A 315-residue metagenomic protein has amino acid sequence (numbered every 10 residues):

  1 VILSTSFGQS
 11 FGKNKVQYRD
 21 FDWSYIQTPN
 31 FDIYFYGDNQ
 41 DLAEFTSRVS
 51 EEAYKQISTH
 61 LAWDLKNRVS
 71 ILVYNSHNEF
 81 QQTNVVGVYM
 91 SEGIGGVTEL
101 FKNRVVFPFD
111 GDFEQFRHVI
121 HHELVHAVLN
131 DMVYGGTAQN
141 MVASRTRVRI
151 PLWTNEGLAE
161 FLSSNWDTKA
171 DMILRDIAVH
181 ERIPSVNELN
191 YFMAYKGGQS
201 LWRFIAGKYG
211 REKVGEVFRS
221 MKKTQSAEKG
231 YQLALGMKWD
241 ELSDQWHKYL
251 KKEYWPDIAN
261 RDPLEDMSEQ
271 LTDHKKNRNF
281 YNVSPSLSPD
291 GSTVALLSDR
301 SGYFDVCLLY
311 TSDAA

Functional and structural regions predicted by a protein language model:
G8-P151, T168-K169, N187, S226-G230: Juxtacatalytic substrate-recognition/specificity segment
I33, I57, I150-A170, R175-M237: Active-site-proximal alpha-helical
A259-N279: A short helix->beta-strand "capping" segment at the edge of beta-propeller domains
N277-F280, L297-V306: A flexible loop/linker signature enriched in serine peptidases of the S9 family
P289-D290: Residue-level detector of Asp-centered blade-edge/turn motifs that repeat once per structural unit in beta-propeller
Y310-A315: Conserved small/polar residues in nucleotide/adenosyl-binding loops
